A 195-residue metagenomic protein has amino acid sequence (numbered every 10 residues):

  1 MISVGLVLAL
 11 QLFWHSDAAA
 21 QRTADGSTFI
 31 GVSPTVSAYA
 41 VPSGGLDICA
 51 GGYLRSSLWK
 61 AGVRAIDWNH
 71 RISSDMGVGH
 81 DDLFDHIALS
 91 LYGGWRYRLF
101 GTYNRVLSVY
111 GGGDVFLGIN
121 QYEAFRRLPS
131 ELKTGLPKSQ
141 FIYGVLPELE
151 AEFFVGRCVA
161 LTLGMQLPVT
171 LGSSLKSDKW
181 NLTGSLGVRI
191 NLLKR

Functional and structural regions predicted by a protein language model:
M1-G26, L193-R195: Cleavable N-terminal export/targeting peptides
A24-I30, A40-L46, D85-L91, R105-L107 (+2 more regions): Residues that define the transmembrane beta-barrel architecture of outer-membrane proteins
G26-I48, L58-D67, L161-L171: Transmembrane beta-strand segments that form the barrel wall of outer-membrane beta-barrel proteins
T28-P34, A61-V63, L91-G93, V109-V115 (+3 more regions): Membrane-embedded beta-strand positions of outer-membrane beta-barrel proteins
P34-V36, D75-F84, E131-P137, T170-L175: Extracellular loop and loop/strand-boundary signature of outer-membrane beta-barrel proteins
G51-E131, I190-R195: Gram-negative (and chloroplast) outer-membrane scaffold detector with strong preference for beta-barrel transmembrane
V106-L107, V155, V159: Secondary-structure transition into beta-strands, especially the periplasmic turns and strand N-termini that construct
K179-R195: Outer-membrane beta-barrel "beta-signal"
